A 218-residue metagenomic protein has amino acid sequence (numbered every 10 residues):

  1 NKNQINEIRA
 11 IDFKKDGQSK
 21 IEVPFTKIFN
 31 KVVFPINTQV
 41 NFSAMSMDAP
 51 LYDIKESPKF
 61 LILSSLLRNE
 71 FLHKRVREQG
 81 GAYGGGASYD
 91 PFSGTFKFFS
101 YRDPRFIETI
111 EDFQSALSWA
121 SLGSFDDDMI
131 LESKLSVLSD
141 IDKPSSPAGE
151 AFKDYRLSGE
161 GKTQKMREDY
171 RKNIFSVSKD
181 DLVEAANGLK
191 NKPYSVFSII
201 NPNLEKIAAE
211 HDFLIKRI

Functional and structural regions predicted by a protein language model:
N1-D12, E111-L117, E210-F213: Short amphipathic alpha-helices in soluble, non-transmembrane regions that often serve as interface/regulatory elements
N1-R75, I218: His/Glu-based metal-binding/catalytic segments typifying zinc-dependent metallopeptidases
N3, K165, D169-K172, K206-A209: Polar/charged alpha-helical tracts
I8-D12, G159, A185-L189: Alpha-helix C-terminal capping segments
F34-N37, S88-Y89, G188: Replace "in large, NTP-powered and nucleic-acid-processing enzymes" with "in large, NTP-powered factors and other
V40-L63, L72-V177, P193-N201: M16 family metallopeptidases and their MPP-like homologs
S176-I218: In a subset of proteins, long, contiguous C-terminal domains/tails are tracked
